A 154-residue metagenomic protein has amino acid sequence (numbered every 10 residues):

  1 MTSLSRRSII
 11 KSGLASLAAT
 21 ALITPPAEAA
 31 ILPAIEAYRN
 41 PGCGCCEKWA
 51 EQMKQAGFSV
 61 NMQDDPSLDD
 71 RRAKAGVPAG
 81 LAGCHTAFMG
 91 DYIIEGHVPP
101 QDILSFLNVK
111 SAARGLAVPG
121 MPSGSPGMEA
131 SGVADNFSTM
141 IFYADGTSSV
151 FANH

Functional and structural regions predicted by a protein language model:
M1-L17: N-terminal secretory signal peptides and thylakoid transit peptides that target proteins across membranes
A18-L22: Hydrophobic core
P25-A29: Sec/Tat signal peptide C-region and signal peptidase I cleavage site
P33-K48: Local sequence-structure signature of Cys/Sec-based thiol-disulfide redox active-site neighborhoods
G42, W49, D64-S67, P99 (+1 more regions): Stable alpha-helical elements in mature extracytoplasmic
Q52-M62: Conserved helix-turn-beta segment immediately C-terminal to the redox Cys motif in thioredoxin-like folds
V60-R71, L81, M89: Thiol-based oxidoreductase modules, predominantly thioredoxin-like and allied folds used for disulfide exchange
K74, G80-H154: Thiol/selenol-based redox catalytic cores and closely related redox-interacting motifs
